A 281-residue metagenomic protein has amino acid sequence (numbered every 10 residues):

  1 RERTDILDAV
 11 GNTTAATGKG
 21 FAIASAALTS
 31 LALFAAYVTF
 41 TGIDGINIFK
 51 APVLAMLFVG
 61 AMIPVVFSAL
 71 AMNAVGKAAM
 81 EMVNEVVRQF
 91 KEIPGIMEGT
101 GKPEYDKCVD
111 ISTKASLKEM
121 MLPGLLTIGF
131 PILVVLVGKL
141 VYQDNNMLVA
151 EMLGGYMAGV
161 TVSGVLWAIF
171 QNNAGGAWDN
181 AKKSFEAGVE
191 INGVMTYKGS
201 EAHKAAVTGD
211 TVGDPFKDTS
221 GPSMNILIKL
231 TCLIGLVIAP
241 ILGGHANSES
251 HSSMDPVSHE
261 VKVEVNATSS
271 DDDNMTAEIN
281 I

Functional and structural regions predicted by a protein language model:
R1-H259, N280: Hydrophobic packing and interface segments
K262-I281: Long, low-complexity, intrinsically disordered segments
